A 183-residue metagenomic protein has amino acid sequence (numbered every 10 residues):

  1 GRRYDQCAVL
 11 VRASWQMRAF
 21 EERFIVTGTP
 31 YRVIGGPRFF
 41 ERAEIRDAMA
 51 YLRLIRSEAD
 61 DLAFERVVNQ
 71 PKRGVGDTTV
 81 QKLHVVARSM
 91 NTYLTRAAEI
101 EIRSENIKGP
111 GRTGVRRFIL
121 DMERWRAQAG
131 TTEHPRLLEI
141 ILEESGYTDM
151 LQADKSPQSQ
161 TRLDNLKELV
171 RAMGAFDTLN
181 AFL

Functional and structural regions predicted by a protein language model:
R3, S14-V33, R38-R42, M49-L183: Conserved helicase C-terminal RecA-like lobe
A8-L10: Short glycine-rich phosphate-binding loop at a beta-alpha junction
